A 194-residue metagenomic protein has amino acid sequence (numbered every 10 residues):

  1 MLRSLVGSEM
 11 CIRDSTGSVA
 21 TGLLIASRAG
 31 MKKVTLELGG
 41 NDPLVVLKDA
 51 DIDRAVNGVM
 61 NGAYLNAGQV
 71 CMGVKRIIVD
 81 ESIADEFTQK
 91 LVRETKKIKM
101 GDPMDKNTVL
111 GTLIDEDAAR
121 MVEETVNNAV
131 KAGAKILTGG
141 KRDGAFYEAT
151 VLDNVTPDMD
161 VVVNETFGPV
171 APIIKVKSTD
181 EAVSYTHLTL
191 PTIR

Functional and structural regions predicted by a protein language model:
M1-G7, I12, H187-R194: Single conserved hydrophobic/aromatic residue that forms the stacking wall/gate of nucleotide- or nucleobase-binding
S8-E9, R13-G22: Active-site phosphate-binding strand-loop segment of PLP-dependent enzymes
A20-T156, S178-D180, S184-Y185: ALDH superfamily catalytic-core signature
N128, V162-V163: Conserved ANL (AMP-binding/adenylate-forming) active-site segment centered on the GW(Y/F)…HTG consensus within
G144-Y147, N164-V170, L188: Conserved glycine-rich beta-strand-loop-beta hairpin in the small C-terminal domain of fold type I
I174-V176: Short acidic-hydrophobic, aromatic-tinged amphipathic segments that line or gate anion-handling sites
